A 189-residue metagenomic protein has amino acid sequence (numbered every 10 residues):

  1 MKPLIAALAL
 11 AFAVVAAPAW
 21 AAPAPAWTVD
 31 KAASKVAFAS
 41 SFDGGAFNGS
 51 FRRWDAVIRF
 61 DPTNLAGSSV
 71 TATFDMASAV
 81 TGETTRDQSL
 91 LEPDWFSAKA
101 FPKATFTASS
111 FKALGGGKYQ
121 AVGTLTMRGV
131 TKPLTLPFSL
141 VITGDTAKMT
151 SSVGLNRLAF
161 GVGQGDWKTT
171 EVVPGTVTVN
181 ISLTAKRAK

Functional and structural regions predicted by a protein language model:
M1-I5: Positively charged n-region of N-terminal signal peptides that target proteins for export
A7-A16: Bacterial N-terminal signal peptides
A19-K189: Low-complexity, acidic/polar, glycine-enriched regions of mature
